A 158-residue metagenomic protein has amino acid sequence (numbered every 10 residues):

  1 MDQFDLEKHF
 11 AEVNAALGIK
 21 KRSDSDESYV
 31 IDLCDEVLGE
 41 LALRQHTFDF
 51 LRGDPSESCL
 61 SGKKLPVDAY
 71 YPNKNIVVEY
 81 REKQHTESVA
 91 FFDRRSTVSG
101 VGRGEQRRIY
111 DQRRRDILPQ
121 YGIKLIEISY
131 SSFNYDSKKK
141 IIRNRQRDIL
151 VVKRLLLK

Functional and structural regions predicted by a protein language model:
M1-K158: Nucleic-acid endo/exonuclease domains
